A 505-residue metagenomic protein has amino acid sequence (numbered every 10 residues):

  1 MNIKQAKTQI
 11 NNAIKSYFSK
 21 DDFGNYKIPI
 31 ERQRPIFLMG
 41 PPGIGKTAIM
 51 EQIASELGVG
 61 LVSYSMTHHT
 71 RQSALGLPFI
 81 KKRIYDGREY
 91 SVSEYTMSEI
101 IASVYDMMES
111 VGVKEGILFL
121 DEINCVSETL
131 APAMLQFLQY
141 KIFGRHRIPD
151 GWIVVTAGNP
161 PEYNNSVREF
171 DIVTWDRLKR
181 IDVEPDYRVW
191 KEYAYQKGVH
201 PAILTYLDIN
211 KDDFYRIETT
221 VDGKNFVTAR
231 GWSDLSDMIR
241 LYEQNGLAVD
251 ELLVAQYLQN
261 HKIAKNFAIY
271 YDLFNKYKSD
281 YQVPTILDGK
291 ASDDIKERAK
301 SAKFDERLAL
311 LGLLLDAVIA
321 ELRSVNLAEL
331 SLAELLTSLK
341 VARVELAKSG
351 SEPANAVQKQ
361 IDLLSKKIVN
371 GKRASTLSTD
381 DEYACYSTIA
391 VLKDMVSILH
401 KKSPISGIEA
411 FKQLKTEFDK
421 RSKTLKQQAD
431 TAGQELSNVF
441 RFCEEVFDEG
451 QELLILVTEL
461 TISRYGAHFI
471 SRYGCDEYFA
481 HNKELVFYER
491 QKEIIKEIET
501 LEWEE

Functional and structural regions predicted by a protein language model:
M1-D212, T220: AAA+ P-loop NTPase catalytic core and its hallmark functional loops
N2, A6-Q9, I36, D171 (+5 more regions): General structural signal for secondary-structure boundaries
T8, N12, S16, S55 (+18 more regions): Charged/polar, solvent-exposed surface patches and flexible loops
H68-H69, H146, H200, H261 (+3 more regions): Histidine (H) residue identity feature
R88, S93, A268-I269, D381-A384: Intrinsically disordered, low-complexity segments enriched in small/polar residues
S103, G198, F214, R240 (+3 more regions): Amphipathic alpha-helical interaction segments
Q196-K359: Alpha-helical lid/collar subdomain of P-loop NTPases
K300-E505: Terminal-proximal interaction/regulatory segments of ATP-powered molecular machines
